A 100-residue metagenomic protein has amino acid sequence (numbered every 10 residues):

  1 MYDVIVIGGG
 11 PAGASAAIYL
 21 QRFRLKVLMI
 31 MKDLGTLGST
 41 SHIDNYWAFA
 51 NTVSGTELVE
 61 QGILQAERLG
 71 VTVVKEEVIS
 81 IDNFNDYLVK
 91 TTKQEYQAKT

Functional and structural regions predicted by a protein language model:
M1-Y2, T91-T100: Core beta-strand elements of the Rossmann-like FAD/NAD(P) dinucleotide-binding domain in flavoenzyme oxidoreductases
Y2-L69: Beta1-alpha1 glycine-rich phosphate/pyrophosphate-binding loop at the start of Rossmann-like nucleotide-binding domains
D33, G62, E77-I79, K93: Short glycine-rich, polar/acidic loop-and-turn segments at beta strand-coil junctions
L37-G38, I81-N83, Q97: Short active-site-adjacent helix-start/loop capping segments
I43-N45, Y87-K90: Short low-complexity, flexible loop/linker segments enriched in glycine and/or proline with clustered acidic
L69, V73-K75, K99-T100: Domain-scale terminal segments
V74-Y87: A conserved short coil-to-beta-strand element within the FAD-binding core of flavoproteins
